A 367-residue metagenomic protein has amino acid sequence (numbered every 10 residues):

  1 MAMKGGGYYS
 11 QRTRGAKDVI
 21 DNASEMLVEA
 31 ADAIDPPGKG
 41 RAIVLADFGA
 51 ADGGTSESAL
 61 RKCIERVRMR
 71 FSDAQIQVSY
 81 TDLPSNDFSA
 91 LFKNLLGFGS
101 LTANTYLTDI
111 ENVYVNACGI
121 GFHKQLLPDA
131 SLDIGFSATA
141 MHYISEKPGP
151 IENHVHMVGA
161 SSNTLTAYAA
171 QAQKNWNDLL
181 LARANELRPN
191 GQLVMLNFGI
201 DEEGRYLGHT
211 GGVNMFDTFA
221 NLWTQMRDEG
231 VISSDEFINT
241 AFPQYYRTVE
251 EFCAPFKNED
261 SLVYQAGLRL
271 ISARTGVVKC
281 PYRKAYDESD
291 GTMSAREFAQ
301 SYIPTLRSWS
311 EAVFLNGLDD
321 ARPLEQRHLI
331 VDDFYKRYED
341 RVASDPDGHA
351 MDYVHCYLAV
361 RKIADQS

Functional and structural regions predicted by a protein language model:
M1-A130, Y143-A160, M195-E203, L329-A359 (+1 more regions): N-terminal charged/capping segments associated with class I S-adenosyl-L-methionine
T13-I34, C118-G121, T164, A169-A182 (+1 more regions): A Trp-anchored, charged/polar loop motif used as the substrate-binding/catalytic surface of acyl/ester-handling
G97-E111, T166, F216-I232: Short mixed-charge
D133, H142, P150-P189: A short glycine-rich, Lys/Arg-flanked "PGG" loop and its adjoining helix->strand segment in the class I
F136: A conserved beta-strand element that flanks and buttresses the S-adenosyl-L-methionine
T139-A140, F256: Short catalytic micro-motifs in class I SAM-dependent methyltransferases
P189-P323: Substrate-binding/catalytic lobe of Class I Rossmann-like enzymes that use SAM or dcSAM, i.e., the mid-to-C-terminal
D287-S367: C-terminal target-recognition/interaction regions appended to catalytic cores
